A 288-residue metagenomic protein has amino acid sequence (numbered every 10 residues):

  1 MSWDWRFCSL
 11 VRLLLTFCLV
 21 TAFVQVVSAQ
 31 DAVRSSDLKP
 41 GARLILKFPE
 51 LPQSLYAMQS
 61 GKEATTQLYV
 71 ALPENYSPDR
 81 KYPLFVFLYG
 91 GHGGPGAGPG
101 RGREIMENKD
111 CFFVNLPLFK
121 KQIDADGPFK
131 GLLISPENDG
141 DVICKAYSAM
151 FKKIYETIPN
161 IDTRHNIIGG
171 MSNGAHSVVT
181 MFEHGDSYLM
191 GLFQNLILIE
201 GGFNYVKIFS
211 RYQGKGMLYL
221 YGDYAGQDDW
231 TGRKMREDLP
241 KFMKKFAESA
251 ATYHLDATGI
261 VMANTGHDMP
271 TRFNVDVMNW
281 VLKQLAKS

Functional and structural regions predicted by a protein language model:
W3-W5: Tryptophan (W) side chains
L13-A22: Bacterial N-terminal signal peptides
V27-Y82, F246-E248, H254, K287-S288: A domain-start/cap signature at the N-terminus of enzymes
Y76-G127: Short substrate-entry loop that stabilizes the transition state in hydrolases
V86-L88, I199, M262: Alpha/beta-hydrolase
I134-N160: Alpha/beta-hydrolase active-site loop
R164-Q213: Primarily recognizes the serine-hydrolase "nucleophile elbow" in alpha/beta-hydrolase and SGNH/GDSL folds
L220-W230, K244-S288: C-terminal catalytic histidine-bearing segment of alpha/beta-hydrolase fold enzymes
